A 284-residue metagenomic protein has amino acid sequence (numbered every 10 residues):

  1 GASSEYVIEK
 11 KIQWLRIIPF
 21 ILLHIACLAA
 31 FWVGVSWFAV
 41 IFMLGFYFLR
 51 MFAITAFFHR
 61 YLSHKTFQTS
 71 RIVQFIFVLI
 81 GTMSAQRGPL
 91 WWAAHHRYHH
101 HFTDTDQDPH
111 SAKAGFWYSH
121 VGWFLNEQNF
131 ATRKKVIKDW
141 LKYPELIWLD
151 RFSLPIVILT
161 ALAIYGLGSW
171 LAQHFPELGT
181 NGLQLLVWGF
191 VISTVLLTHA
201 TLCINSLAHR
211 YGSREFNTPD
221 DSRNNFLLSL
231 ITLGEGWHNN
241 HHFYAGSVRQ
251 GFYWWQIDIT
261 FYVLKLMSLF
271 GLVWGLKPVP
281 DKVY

Functional and structural regions predicted by a protein language model:
G1-C203, W237, S247-Y284: Non-catalytic, topology-defining segments of multipass membrane proteins
W140-P144, G182, R214-W237, F243-Y244: Active-site-proximal inter-transmembrane loops
